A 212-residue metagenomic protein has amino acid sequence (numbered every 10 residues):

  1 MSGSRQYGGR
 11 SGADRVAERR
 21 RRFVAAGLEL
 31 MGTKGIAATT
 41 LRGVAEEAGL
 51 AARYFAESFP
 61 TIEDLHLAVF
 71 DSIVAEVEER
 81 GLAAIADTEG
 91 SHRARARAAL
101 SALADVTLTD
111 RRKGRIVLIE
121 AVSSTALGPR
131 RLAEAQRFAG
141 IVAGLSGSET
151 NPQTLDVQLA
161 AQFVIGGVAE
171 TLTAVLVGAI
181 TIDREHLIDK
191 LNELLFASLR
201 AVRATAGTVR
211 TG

Functional and structural regions predicted by a protein language model:
M1-Q6, D105, G140, G144-S148 (+1 more regions): C-terminal peripheral helix-coil segments that are non-catalytic and often amphipathic
V16-G27, V44, V69-V77, G81: Generic hydrophobic, amphipathic alpha-helix propensity
R19, I62, V69, I73 (+6 more regions): Hydrophobic/aromatic residues within well-ordered alpha-helical segments
R22, L30-D64, A68: Helix-turn-helix
A68, A83-T109: Hydrophobic alpha-helical connector segments
G81-T88, V117-A121, E149, V175-A179: Secondary-structure edge/capping motif, primarily at the C-terminal ends of alpha-helices and the immediately following
T107-A126, A143, T173: Amphipathic alpha-helical segments used for helix-helix packing
T125-T150, Q158-T173, H186, E193-A197: Amphipathic alpha-helical packing segments from all-alpha helical-bundle domains
